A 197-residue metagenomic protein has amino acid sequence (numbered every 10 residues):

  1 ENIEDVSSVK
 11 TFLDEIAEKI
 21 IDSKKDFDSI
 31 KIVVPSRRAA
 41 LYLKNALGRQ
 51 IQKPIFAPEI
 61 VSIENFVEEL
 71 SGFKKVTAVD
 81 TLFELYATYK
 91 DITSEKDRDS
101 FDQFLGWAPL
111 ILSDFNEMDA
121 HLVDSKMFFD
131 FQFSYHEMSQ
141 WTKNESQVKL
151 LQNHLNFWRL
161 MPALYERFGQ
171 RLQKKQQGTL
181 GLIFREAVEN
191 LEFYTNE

Functional and structural regions predicted by a protein language model:
E1-A46: Glycine-rich P-loop/Walker A and Walker A-like loops and their local beta1-loop-alpha1 context in P-loop NTPases
V34-N196: Basic/charged alpha-beta structural segments of nucleotide/phosphate-handling enzymes
